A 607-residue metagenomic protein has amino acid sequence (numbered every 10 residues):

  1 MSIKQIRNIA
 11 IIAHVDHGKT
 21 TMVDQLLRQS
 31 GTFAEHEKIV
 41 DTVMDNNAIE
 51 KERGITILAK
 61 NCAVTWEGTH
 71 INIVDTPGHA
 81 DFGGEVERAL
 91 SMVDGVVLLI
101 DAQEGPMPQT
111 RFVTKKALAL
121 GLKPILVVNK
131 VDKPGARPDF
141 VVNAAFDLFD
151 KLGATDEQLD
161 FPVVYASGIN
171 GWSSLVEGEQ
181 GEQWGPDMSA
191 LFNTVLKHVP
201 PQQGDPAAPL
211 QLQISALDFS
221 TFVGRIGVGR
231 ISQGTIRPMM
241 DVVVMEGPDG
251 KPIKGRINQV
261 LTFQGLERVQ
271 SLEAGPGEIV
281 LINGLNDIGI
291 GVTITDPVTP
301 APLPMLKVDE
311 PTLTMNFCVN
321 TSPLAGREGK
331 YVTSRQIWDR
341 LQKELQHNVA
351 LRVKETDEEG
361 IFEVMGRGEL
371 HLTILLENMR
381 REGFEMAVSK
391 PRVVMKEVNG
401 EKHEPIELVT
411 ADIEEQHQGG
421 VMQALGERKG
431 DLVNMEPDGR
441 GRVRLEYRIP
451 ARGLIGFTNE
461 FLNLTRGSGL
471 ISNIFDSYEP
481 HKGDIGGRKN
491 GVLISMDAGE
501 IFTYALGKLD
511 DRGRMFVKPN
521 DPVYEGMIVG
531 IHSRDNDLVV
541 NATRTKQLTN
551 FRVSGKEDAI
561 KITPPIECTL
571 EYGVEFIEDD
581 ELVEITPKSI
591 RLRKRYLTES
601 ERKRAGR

Functional and structural regions predicted by a protein language model:
M1-I100, E104-P106, A144, L217-S220: P-loop NTPase switch module centered on the Walker A-proximal segment
K4-G18, A80, P106-K115, G121-K123 (+15 more regions): Conserved structured catalytic cores and adjacent interaction surfaces of nucleotide-binding/hydrolyzing enzymes
D16, M22, G54, I73-D75 (+17 more regions): Residue-level signature of catalytic and energy-coupling elements of molecular machines, predominantly ATP/GTP-dependent
Q25-L26, A63, E85-R88, M92 (+5 more regions): Alpha-helical scaffold elements adjacent to nucleotide-binding pockets in ATP/GTP-utilizing enzyme cores
K38-T42, L152-V164, Q202-Q213, D249-F263 (+8 more regions): Interdomain boundary/hinge elements
K123, K133-L196: Canonical P-loop GTPase G-domain recognition
Q211-M315, A325-R327, N490, A498-T549 (+2 more regions): Conserved nucleotide-binding/hydrolysis modules and their immediate coupling elements across P-loop/ASCE NTPase motors
S322-L345, A559, T563: A short, contiguous, amphipathic alpha-helix enriched in charged residues
